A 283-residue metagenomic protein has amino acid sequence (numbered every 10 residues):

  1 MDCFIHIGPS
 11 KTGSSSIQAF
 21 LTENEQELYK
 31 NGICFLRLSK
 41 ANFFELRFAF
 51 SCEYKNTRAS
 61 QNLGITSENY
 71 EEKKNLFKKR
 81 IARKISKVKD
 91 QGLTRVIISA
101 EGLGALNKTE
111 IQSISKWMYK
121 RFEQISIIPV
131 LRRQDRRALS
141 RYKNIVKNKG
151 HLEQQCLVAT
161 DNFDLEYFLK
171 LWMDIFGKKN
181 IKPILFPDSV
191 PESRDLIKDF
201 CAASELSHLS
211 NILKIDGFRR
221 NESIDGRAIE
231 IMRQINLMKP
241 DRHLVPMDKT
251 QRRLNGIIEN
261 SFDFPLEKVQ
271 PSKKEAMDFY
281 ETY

Functional and structural regions predicted by a protein language model:
M1-Y283: Anion-recognition interface
